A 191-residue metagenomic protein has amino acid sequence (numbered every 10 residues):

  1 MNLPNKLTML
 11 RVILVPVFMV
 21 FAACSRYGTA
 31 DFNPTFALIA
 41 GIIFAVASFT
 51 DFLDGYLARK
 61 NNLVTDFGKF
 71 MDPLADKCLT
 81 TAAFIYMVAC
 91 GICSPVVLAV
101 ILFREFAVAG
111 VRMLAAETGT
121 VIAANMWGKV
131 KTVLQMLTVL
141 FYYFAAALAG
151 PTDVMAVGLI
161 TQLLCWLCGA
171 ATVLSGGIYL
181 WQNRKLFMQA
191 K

Functional and structural regions predicted by a protein language model:
M1-K191: Alpha-helical transmembrane bundles and membrane-interface segments of multipass inner-membrane proteins
